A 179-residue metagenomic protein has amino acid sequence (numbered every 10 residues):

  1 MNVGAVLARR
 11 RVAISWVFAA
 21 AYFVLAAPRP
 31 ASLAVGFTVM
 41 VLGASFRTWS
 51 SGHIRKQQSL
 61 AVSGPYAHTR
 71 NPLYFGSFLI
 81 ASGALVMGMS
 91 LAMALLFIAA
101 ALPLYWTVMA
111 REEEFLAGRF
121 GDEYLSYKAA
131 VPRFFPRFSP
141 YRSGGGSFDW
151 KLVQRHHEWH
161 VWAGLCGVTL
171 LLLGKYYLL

Functional and structural regions predicted by a protein language model:
M1-S32: Topogenic membrane-insertion module of multi-pass membrane proteins
M1-V6, R55-Y74: Juxtamembrane helix-capping/reentrant segments at transmembrane boundaries
R10, F148-V168: Individual transmembrane alpha-helices with interfacial aromatic-anchor signatures
L33-L42, A94-L102: Hydrophobic core segments of alpha-helical transmembrane domains in multi-pass membrane proteins
A94-A129: A contiguous pocket-lining binding segment that forms or flanks enzyme active sites
A117-R155: Membrane-proximal soluble regions of multi-pass membrane proteins
L171-L179: Juxtamembrane boundary at the C-terminal end of a transmembrane helix
